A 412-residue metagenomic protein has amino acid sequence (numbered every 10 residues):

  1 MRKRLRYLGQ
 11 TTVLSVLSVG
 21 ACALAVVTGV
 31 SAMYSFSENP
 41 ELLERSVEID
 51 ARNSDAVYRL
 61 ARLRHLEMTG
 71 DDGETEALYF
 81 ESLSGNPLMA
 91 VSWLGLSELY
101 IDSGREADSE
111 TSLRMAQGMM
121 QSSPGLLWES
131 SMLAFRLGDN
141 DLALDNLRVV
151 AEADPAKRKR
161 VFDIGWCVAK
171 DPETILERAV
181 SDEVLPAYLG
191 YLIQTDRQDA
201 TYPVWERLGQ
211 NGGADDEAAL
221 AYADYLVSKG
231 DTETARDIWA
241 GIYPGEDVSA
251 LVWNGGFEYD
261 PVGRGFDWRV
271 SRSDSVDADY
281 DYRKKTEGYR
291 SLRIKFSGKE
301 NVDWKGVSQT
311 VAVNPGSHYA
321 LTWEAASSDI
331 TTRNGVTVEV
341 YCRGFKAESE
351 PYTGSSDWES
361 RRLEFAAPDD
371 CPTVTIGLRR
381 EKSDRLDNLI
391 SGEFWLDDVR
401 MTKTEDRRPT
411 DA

Functional and structural regions predicted by a protein language model:
R4-T28, A32-Y34, A156, R160 (+2 more regions): Extracellular and organelle-lumenal recognition/adhesion modules and their flexible linkers in secreted
M33-E44, L66-E81, D102-M115, G138-D145 (+1 more regions): Structural signature of tandem alpha-helical TPR/SEL1-like repeats, specifically the intra-repeat loop/turn
L43-T69: Short extracytoplasmic
R45-S46, E81-S82, M115-A116, V150 (+2 more regions): Canonical positions in the second alpha-helix
I49, G85, M119-M120, A153-D154 (+2 more regions): Structural marker of alpha-solenoid helical repeat scaffolds
Y58-R59, V91-G95, P124-S130, D145 (+3 more regions): Alpha-solenoid helical repeat scaffolds
